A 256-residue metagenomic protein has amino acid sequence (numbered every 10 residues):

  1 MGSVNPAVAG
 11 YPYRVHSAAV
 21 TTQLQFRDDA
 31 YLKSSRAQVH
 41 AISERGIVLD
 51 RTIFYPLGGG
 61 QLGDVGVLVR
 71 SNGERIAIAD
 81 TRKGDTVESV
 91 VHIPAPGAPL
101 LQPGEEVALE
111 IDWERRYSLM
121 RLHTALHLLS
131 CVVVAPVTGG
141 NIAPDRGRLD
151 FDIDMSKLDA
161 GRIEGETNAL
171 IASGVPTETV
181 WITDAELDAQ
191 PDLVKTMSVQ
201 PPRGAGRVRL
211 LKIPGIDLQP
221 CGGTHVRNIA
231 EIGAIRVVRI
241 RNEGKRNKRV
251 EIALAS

Functional and structural regions predicted by a protein language model:
G2-S256: Active-/binding-site microenvironments in catalytic and ligand-binding cores
